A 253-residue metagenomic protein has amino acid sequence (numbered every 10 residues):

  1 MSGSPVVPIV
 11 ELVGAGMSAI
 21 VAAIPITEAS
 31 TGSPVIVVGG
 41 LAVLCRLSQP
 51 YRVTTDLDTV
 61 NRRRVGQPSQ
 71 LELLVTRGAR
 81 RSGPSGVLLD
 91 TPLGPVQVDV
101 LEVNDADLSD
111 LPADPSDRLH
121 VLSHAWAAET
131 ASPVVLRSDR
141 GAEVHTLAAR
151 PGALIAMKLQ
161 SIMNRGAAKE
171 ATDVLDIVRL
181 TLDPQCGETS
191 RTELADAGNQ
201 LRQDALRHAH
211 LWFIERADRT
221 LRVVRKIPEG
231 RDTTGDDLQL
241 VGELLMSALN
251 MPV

Functional and structural regions predicted by a protein language model:
M1-V253: Compositionally biased terminal segments of proteins
